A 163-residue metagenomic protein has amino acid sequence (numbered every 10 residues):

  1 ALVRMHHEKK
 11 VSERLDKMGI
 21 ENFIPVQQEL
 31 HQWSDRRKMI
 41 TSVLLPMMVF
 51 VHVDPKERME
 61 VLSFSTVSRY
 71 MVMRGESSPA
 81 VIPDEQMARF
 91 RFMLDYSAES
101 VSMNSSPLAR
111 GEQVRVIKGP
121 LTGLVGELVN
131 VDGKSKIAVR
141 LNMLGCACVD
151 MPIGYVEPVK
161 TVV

Functional and structural regions predicted by a protein language model:
L2-Q113, L128, G133, A138-V163: Acidic-enriched and Gly/Ser
L108-R110, I117-L124: Short coil-to-beta-strand transition motifs
